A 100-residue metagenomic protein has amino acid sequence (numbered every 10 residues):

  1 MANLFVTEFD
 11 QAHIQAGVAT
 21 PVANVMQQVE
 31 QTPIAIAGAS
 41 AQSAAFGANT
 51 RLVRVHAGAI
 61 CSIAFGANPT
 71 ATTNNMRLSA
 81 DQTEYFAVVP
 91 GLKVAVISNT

Functional and structural regions predicted by a protein language model:
M1-V25, S98-T100: Short, intrinsically disordered N-terminal pre-domain segments
L4, R51-V53, A59-C61: Short beta-strand/loop motifs in extracellular/secreted proteins, especially within beta-sandwich accessory domains
A16-N49: Surface-exposed ligand/attachment interfaces on beta-rich extracellular proteins
E30, N49, A57-A59, P90: Repetitive beta-strand solenoid architecture
I36-A41, T73-V89: Short, solvent-exposed S/T- and G/P-enriched segments that are highly enriched in secreted/extracellular and lumenal
R51-V53, F86-S98: Noncatalytic modules at the cell exterior or secretory-pathway interfaces, chiefly beta-strand-rich lectin/adhesion
H56-T72: Short, surface-exposed beta-strand/strand-loop-strand elements in extracellular ectodomains
